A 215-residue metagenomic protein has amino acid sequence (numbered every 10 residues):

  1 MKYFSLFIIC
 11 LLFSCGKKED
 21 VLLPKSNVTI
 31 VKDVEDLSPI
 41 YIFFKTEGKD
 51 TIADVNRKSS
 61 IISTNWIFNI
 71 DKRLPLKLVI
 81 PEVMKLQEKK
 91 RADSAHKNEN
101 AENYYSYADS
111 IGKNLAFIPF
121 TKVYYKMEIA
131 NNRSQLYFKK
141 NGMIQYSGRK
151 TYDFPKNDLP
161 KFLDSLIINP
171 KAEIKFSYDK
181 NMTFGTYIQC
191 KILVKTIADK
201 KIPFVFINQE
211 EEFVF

Functional and structural regions predicted by a protein language model:
M1-F4: Positively charged n-region of N-terminal signal peptides that target proteins for export
L12-S14: C-terminal motif of bacterial Sec signal peptides marking the signal peptidase cleavage site
G16-F215: Long, low-hydrophobicity, acidic/polar, solvent-exposed interaction domains
